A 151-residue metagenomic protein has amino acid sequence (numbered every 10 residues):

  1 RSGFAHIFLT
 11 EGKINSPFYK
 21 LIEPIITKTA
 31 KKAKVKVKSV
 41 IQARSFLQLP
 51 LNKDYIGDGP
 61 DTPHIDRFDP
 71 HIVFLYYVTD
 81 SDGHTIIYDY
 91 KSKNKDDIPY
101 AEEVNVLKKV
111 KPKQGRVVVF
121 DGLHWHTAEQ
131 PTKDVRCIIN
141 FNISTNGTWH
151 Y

Functional and structural regions predicted by a protein language model:
R1-K38, N52: Non-heme Fe(II)/2-oxoglutarate
A33-V37, P63-F68: Short, charge-rich binding segments
K38-L47: Extracellular-facing segments of soluble proteins and assemblies that are Gly/Ser/Thr-biased and enriched in aromatics
I41, P70-I72: A generic structural signal for short beta-strands and their flanking turns/coil linkers
S45, F68-D69, D80-Y151: Catalytic core of Fe(II)/2-oxoglutarate
F46-R67: Conserved short histidine dyad/triad with adjacent acidic residue
I72-V78: Acidic, metal-ligating active-site segments
